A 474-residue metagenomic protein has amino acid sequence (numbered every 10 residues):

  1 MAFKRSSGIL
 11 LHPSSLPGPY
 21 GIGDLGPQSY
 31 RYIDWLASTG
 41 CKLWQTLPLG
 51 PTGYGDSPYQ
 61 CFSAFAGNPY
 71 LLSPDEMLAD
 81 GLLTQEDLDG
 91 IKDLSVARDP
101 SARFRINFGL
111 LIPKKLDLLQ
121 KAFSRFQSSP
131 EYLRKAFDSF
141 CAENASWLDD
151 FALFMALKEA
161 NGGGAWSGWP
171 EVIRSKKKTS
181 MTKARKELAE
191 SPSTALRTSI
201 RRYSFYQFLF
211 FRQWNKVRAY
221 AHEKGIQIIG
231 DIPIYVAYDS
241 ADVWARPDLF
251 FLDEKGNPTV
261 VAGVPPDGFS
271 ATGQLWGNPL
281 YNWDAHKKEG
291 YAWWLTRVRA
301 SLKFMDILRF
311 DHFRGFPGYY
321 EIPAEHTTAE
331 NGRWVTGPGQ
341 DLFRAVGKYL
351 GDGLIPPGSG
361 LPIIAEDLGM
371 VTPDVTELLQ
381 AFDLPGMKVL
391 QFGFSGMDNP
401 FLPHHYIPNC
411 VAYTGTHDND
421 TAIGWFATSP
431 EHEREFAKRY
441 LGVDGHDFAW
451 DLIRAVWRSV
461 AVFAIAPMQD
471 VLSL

Functional and structural regions predicted by a protein language model:
M1-G18, D34: Generic start-of-chain signal for non-secretory N-termini
M1-K4, H12, D56-Q207, F211 (+2 more regions): Alpha-amylase-like alpha-glycosidases and glucanotransferases acting on alpha-linked glucans and related
A2, P27-T52, K303-M305: Catalytic domains of carbohydrate-active enzymes, especially glycoside hydrolases
I9-L11, D24, T46, L188: Active-site-adjacent substrate/metal-binding segments within catalytic domains of carbohydrate-active enzymes
C41-P48, Q227-P233, K303-G315: Short acidic catalytic loops
Y203-V236: Conserved, well-ordered alpha-helix/loop/beta-strand core segments that scaffold catalytic motifs
L474: Short active-site-adjacent structural elements
